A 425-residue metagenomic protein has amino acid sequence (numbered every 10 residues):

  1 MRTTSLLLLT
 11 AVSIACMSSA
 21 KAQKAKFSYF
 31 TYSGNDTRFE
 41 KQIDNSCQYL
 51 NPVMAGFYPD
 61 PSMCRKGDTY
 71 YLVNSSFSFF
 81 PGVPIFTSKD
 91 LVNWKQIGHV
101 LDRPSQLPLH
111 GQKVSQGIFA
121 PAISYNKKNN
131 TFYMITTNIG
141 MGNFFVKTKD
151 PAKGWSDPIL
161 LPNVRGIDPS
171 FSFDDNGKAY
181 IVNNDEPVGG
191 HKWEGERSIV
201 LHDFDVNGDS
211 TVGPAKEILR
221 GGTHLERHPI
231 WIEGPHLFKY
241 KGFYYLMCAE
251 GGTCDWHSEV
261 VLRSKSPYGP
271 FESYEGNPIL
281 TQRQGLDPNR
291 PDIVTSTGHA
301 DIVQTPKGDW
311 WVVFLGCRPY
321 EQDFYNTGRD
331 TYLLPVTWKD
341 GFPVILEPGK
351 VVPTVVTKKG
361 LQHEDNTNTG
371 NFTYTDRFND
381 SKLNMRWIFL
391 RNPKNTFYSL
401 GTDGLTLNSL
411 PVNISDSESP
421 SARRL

Functional and structural regions predicted by a protein language model:
M1-K24: Bacterial Sec-dependent N-terminal signal peptides
Q23-L425: Carbohydrate-active catalytic/glycan-binding domains of CAZyme proteins, especially the secreted or lumenal ectodomains
